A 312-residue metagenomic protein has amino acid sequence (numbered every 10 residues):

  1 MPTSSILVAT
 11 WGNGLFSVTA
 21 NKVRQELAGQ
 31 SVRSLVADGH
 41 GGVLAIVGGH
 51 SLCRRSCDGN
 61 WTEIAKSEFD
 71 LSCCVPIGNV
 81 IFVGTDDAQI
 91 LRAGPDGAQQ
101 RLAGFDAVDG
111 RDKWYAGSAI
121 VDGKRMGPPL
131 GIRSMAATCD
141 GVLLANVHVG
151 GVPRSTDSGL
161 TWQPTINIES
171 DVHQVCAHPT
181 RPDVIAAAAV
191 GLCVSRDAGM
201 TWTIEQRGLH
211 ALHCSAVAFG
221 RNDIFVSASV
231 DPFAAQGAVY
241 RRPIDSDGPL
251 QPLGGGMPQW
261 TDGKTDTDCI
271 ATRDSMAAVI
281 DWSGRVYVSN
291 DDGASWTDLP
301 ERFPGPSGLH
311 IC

Functional and structural regions predicted by a protein language model:
M1-C312: Extracellular glycan-interacting surfaces
